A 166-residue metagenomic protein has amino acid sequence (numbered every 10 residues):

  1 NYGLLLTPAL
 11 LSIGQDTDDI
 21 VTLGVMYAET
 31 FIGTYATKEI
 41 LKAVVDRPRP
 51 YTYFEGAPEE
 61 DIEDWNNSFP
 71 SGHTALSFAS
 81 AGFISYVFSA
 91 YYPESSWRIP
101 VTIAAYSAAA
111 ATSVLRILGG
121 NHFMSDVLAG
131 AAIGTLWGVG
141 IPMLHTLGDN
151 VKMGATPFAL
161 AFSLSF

Functional and structural regions predicted by a protein language model:
N1-A9: Hydrophobic alpha-helical transmembrane segments
N1-Y2, V21-T22, T30-F166: Replace "edges of transmembrane helices
A9-Q15: Conserved, well-structured interaction surfaces
D16-I20: Membrane-helix interface linkers and caps
